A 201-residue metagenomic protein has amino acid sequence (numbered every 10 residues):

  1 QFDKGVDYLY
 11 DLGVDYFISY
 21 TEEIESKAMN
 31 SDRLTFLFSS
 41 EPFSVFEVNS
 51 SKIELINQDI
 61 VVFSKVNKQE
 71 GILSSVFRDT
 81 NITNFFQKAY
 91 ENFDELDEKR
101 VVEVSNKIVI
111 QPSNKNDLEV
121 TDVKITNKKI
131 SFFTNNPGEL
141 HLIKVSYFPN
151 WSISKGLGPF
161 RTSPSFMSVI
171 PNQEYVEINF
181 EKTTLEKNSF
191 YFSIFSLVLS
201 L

Functional and structural regions predicted by a protein language model:
Q1-S113: Conserved luminal/periplasmic juxtamembrane motif of membrane-embedded glycan-processing enzymes
S19-T21, F93-L201: Active-site-proximal, structured, solvent-exposed surfaces of multi-pass membrane proteins that position macromolecular
